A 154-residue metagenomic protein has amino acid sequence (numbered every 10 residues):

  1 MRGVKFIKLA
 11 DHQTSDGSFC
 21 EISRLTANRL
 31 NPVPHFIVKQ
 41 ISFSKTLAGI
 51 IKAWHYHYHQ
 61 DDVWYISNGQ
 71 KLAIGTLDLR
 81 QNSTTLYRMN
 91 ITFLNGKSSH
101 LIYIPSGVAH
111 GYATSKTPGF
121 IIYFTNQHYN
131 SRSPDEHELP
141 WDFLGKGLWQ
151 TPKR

Functional and structural regions predicted by a protein language model:
M1-S98, T117-R154: Non-catalytic, conserved peripheral segments adjacent to functional cores
L79, V108-A109: Short beta-turn/strand-loop junction motif enriched in small, turn-promoting residues
I102, H110-S115: Short beta-strand His + acidic residue motifs that chelate non-heme Fe in jelly-roll/DSBH and cupin folds
